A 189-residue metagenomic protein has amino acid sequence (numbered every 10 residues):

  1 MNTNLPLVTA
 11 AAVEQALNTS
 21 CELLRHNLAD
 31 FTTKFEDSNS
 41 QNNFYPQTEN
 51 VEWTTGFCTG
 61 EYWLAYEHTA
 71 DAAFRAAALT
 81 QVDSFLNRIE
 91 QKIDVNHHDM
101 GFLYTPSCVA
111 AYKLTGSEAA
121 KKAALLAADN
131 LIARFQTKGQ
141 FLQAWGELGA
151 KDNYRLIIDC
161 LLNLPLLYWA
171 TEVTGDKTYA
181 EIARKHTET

Functional and structural regions predicted by a protein language model:
M1-T189: Glycan-recognition and catalytic cores of secretory/periplasmic carbohydrate-active enzymes
